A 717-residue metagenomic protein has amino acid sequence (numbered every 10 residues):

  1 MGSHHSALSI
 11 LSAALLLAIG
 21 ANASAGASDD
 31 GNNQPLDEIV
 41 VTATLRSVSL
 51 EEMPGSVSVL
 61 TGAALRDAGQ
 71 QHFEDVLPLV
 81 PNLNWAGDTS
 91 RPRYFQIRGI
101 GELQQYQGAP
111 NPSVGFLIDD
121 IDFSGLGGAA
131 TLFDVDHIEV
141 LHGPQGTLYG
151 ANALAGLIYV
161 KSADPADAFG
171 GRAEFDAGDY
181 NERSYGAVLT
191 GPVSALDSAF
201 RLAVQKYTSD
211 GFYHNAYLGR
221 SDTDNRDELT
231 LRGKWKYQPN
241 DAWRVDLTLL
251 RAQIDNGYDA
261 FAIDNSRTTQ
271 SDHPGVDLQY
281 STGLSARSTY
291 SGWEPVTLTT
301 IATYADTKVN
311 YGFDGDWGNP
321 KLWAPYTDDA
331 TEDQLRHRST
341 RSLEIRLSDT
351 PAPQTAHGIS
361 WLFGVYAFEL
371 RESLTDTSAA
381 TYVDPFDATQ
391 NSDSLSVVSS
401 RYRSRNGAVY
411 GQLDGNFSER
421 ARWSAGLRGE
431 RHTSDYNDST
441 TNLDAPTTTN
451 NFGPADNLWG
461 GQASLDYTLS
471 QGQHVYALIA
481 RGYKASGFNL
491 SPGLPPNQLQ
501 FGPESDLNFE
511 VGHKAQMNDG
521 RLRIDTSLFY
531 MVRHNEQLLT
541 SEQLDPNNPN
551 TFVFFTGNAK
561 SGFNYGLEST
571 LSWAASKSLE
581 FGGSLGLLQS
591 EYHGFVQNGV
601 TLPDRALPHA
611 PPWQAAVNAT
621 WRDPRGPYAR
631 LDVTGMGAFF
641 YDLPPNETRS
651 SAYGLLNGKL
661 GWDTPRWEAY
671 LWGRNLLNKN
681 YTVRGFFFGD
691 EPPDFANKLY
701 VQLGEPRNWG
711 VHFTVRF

Functional and structural regions predicted by a protein language model:
M1-Q70, E74-V80, T190, D241-V245 (+4 more regions): N-terminal Sec signal peptide and the immediately downstream disordered periplasmic leader that contains the TonB box
F73-E74, Y94-Q96, L117, V140 (+3 more regions): N-terminal periplasmic accessory domains that precede and gate Gram-negative outer-membrane beta-barrel machines
Q105-Y106, S113-P144: Short acidic/polar hinge/loop motifs at secondary-structure boundaries that mediate gating or recognition
G170-R172, A177-S209, Y213-N256, Y280-A286 (+8 more regions): Transmembrane beta-barrel wall of Gram-negative outer-membrane proteins
K236-N240, L250, L347, G358-S360 (+7 more regions): Structural signature of Gram-negative outer-membrane beta-barrels, strongest in the C-terminal barrel of TonB-dependent
R287-S291, P295-G315, T468, H474-K484 (+4 more regions): Membrane-embedded beta-barrel scaffold of Gram-negative outer-membrane proteins
S348, L362-G364, N416, R422-W423 (+3 more regions): Gram-negative outer-membrane beta-barrel transporters
V532, G635-D642, W662-F717: C-terminal beta-signal and adjacent terminal beta-strands/loops of Gram-negative outer-membrane beta-barrel proteins
